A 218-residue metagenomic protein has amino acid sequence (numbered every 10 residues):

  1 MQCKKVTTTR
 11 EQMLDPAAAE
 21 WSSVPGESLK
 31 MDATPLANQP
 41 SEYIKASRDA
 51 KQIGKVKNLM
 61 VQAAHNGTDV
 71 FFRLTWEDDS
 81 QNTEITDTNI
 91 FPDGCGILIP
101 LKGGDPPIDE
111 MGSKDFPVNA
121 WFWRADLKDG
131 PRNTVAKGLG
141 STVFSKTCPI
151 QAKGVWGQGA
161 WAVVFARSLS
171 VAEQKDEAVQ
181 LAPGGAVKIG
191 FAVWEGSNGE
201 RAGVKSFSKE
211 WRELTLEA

Functional and structural regions predicted by a protein language model:
Q2-S41, E84-G157, N198, A202-A218: Extracellular/luminal beta-rich ligand-recognition and adhesion surfaces characterized by aromatic-Gly/Pro-enriched
P16, D69-W76, W161-R167: Short, well-ordered beta-strand segments enriched in hydrophobic/aromatic residues
W21, L29, L59, G67-F71 (+3 more regions): Primarily extracytoplasmic ectodomains and periplasmic/lumenal surface modules that are beta-strand-rich
L36-I44, T75-D79, S168-S170: Generic short beta-strand segments
K45-K57, S145-C148: Short linear interaction motifs
A64, R73-T75, L98, V155 (+2 more regions): Residue-level recognition of well-ordered beta-strand positions that form the cores of beta-sheet-rich folds across
H65-T68, K102-G103, W156-W161, L181-G185: A short, structured loop/turn motif at beta-sheet edges
G159-A202: Ser/Thr/Pro-rich, low-complexity mucin-like regions that serve as glycosylated stalks/linkers or repetitive adhesive
